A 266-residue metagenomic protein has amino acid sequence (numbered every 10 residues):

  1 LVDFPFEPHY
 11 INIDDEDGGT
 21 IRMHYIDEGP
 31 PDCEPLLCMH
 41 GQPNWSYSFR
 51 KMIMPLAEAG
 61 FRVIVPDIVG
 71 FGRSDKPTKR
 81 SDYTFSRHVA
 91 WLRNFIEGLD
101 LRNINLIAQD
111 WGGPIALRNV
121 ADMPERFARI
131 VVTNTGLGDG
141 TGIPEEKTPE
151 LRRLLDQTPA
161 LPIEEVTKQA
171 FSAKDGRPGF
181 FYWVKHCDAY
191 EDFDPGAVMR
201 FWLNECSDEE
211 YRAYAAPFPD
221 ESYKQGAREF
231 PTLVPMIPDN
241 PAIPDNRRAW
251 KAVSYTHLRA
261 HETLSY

Functional and structural regions predicted by a protein language model:
V2-R22: N-terminal cap/lid segment of alpha/beta-hydrolase-fold proteins
D14-G19, I26, E58, V65-A108 (+2 more regions): Active-site loop/oxyanion-hole signature of alpha/beta-hydrolase fold enzymes
E28-R73: Conserved HGGG/HGGXW glycine-rich cap/lid loop of the alpha/beta-hydrolase fold
R102-E145: Conserved hydrolase catalytic core segment
V131-C187: Flexible "cap/lid" loop of the alpha/beta hydrolase fold
G140-G142, F180-R248: Conserved alpha/beta-hydrolase catalytic His-Asp/Glu region
W250-Y255: Serine-hydrolase catalytic core
T256-T263: Conserved small/polar residues in nucleotide/adenosyl-binding loops
